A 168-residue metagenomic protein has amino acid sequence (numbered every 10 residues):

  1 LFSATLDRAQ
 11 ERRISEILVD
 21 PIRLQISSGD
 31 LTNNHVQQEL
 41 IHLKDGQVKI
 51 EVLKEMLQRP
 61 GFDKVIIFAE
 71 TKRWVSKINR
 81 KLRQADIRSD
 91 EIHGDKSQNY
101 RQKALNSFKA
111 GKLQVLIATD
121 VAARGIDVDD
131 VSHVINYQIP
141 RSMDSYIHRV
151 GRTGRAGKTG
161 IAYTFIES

Functional and structural regions predicted by a protein language model:
L1-S168: Conserved helicase RecA-like core
